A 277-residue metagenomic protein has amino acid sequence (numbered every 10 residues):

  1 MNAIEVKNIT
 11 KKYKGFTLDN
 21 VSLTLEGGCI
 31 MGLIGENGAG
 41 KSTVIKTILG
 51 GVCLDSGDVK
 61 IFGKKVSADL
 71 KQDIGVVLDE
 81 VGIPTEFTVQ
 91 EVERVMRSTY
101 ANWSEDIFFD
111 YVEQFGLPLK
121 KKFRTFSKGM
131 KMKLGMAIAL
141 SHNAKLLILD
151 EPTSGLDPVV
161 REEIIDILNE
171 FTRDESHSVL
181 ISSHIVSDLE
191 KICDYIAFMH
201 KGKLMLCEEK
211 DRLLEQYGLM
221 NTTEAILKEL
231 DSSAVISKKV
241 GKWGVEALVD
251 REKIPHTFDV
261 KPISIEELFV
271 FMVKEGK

Functional and structural regions predicted by a protein language model:
V6-I9, F16-E26, G57: Conserved beta-strand
M31-E36: The feature captures the beta-strand-to-loop junction immediately N-terminal to the Walker
L49: Helix-to-loop junction immediately C-terminal to a conserved catalytic motif
S56-L70: Conserved ABC transporter NBD signature motif
V76-L134: ABC-family P-loop ATPase nucleotide-binding domains
L147-E151: Catalytic Walker B motif of ABC-type/P-loop ATPase nucleotide-binding domains
T153-S154, V186: Short loop immediately C-terminal to the Walker-B catalytic DE motif in ABC-type ATPase nucleotide-binding domains
